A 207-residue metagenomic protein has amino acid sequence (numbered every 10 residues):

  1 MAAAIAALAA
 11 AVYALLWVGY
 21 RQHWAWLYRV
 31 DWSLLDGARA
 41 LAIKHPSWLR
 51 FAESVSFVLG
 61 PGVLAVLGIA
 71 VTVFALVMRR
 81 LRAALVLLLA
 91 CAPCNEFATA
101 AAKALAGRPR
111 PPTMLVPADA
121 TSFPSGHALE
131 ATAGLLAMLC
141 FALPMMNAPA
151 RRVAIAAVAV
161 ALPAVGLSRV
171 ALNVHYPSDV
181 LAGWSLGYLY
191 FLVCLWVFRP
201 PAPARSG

Functional and structural regions predicted by a protein language model:
M1-V63, A104-L115: N-terminal transmembrane-helix/juxtamembrane module of multi-pass inner/ER membrane proteins
A2-A6, L67-N95: Interfacial segments of alpha-helical transmembrane regions
A14, P93-A100, V160-V170: Aromatic-anchored segments of alpha-helical transmembrane domains
L16-Y20, L35, R39, A98-G107 (+3 more regions): Membrane-water interface at transmembrane helix exits
S47-W48, R79-A84, P112, P149-V153: Membrane-helix interface segments
S56-R79, G134-M138, A142: Hydrophobic alpha-helical transmembrane segments
L81-L115: Hydrophobic alpha-helical transmembrane segments of integral membrane proteins
P111-G207: Membrane-embedded catalytic cores of phosphoryl/pyrophosphoryl-handling enzymes
